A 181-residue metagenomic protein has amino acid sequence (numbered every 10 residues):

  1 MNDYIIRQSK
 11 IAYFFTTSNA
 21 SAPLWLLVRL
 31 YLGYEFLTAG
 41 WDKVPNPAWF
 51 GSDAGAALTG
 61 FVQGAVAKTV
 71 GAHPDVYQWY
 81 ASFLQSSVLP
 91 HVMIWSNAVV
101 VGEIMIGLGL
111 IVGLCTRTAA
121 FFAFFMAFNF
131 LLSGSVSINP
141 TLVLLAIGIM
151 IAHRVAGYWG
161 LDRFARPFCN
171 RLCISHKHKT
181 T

Functional and structural regions predicted by a protein language model:
M1-L108, V112-T181: Extended, low-polarity transmembrane helix blocks
